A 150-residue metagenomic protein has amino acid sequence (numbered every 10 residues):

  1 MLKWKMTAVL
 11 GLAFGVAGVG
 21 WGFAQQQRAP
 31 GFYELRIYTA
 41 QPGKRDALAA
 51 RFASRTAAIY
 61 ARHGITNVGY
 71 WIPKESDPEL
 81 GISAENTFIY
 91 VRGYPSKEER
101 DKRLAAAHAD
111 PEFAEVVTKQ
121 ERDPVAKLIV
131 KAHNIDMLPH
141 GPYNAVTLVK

Functional and structural regions predicted by a protein language model:
M1-L10: Bacterial N-terminal signal peptides that target proteins for export
L2, Y33, P42, K97-R100: Short alpha-helical segments used as structural interaction elements across diverse proteins
G11-Q27: Bacterial Sec-dependent signal peptides at the C-terminal "C-region" and cleavage site
Q27-R28, A50-G69, L80-E85, G93-L138: An amphipathic, aromatic/His-enriched active-site/gating alpha helix that lines ligand/cofactor pockets
R28-A47, I59, V91, P139-K150: Surface-exposed interaction/gating patches
Y33, A84-T87: Short, surface-exposed coil-to-beta transition loops
W71-K74: Short, solvent-exposed turn/loop segments enriched in Gly/Ser/Thr/Pro and often Arg
P78-I82, N144-T147: Short, solvent-exposed polar/charged micro-motifs at secondary-structure junctions
